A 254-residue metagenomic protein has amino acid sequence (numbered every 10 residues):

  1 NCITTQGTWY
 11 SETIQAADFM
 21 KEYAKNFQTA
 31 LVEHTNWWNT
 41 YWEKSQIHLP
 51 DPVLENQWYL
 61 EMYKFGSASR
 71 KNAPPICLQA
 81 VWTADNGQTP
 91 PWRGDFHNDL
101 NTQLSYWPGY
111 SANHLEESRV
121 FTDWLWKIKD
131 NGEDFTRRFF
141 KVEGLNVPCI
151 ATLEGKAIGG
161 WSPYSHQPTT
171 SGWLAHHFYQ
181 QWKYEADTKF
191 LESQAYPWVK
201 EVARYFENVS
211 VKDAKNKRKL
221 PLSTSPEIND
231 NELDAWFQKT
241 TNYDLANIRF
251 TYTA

Functional and structural regions predicted by a protein language model:
N1-D95, L115-S118, L125-D134: Acidic/polar, glycine-enriched structural segments that form the non-catalytic walls/loops of the carbohydrate-binding
D18, E22, T29, E33-T40 (+12 more regions): Extracytoplasmic/secreted proteins, especially bacterial periplasmic and envelope-associated proteins
Q57, F65, W107-P108, E116-V120 (+5 more regions): Structural recognition of the beta-strand scaffold that forms the well-ordered cores of secreted hydrolase catalytic
K64-S67, T102-E116, G172-E185: Alpha-helical support elements that line or immediately flank enzyme active sites and cofactor-binding pockets
F65-S69, D123-T136, P197-D213: Long, well-ordered core segments of solenoidal/helical folds
C77-D95, E143-S193, E207-A254: The feature captures the catalytic groove of carbohydrate-active enzymes
W82-D99, Q103-S111, V202: Zinc-dependent metallopeptidase catalytic helix centered on the HExxH motif and its immediate flanking segment
H97-W124, I128-T136, N242-Y252: Glycine-rich (often Gly-Gly/Gly-Pro-rich) flexible segments and glycine-rich loop motifs, frequently accented by
